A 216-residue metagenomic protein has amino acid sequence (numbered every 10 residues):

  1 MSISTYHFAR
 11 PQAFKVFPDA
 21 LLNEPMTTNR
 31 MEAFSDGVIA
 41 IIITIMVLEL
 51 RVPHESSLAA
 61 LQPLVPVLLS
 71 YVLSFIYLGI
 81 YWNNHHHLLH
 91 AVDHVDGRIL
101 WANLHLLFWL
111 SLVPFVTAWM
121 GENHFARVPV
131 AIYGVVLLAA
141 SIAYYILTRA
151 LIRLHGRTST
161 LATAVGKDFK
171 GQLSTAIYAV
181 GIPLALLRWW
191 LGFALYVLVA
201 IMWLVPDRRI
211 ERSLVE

Functional and structural regions predicted by a protein language model:
S2-S4: Low-acidity, Ser/Thr- and Arg-rich intrinsically disordered low-complexity segments
Y6-F8, F14-F17: Aromatic (phenylalanine/tyrosine) cluster motif
F17-E216: Multi-pass alpha-helical transmembrane bundle typical of ion/small-solute transporters and intramembrane aspartyl
